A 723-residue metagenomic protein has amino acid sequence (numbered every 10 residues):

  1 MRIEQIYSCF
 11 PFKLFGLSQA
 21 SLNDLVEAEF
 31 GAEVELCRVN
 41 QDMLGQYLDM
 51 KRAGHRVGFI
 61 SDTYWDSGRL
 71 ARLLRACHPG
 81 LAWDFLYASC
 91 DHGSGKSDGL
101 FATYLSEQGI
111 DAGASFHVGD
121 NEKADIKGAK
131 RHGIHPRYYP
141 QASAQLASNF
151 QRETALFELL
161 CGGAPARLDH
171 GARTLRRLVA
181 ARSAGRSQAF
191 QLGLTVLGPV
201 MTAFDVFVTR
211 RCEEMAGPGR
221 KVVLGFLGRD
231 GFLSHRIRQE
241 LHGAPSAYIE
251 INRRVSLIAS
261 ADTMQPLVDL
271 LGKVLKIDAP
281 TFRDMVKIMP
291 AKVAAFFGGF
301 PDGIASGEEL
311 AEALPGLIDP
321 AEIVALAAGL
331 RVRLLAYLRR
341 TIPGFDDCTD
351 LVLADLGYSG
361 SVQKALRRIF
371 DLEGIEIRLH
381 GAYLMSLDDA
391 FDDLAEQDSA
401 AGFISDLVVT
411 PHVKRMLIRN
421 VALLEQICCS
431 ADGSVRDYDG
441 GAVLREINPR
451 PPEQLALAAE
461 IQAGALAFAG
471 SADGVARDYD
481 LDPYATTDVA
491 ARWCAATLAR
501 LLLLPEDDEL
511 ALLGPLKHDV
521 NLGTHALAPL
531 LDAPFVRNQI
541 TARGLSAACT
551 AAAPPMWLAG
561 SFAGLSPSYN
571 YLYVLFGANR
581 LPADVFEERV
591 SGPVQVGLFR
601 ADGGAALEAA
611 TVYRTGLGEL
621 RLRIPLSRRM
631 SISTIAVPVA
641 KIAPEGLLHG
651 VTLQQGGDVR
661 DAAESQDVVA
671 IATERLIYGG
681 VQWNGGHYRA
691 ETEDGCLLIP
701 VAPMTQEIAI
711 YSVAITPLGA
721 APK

Functional and structural regions predicted by a protein language model:
M1-A28: A metal-dependent, Asp-based hydrolase signature
L17-S18, V34-N40, G68, C77-H78 (+4 more regions): A generic "structured core" feature
L22-R75, F85-C90, G225: Substrate-recognition element of Asp-dependent hydrolases with the DxDx(T/V) motif
G68-A102, L257-S260, L387-E396: Extended hydrophobic/aromatic segments used for targeting, binding, or gating
K96-K123: Conserved Lys-Pro-Asp/Glu-containing loop-to-beta segment of HAD-superfamily phosphomonoesterases, centered on
Q108, A112, F116, K127 (+6 more regions): Long, low-complexity, Lys/Arg-enriched
L622-G646: Extracellular beta-strand ligand-recognition surfaces/modules
A643-D661, D694-A721: Exposed low-complexity, polar/acidic, P/S/T/G-rich flexible segments that act as propeptides, protease-susceptible
